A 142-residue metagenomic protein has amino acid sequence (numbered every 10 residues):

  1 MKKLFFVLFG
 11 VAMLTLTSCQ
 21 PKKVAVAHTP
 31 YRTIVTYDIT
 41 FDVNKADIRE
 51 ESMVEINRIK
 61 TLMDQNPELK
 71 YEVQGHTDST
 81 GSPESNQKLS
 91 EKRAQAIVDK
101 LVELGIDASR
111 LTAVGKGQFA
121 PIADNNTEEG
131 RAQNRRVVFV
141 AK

Functional and structural regions predicted by a protein language model:
M1-T17: Sec-dependent bacterial lipoprotein signal peptides
L8, E55, G115: Residues that line or immediately flank small-molecule/substrate-binding pockets and catalytic motifs
F9, R32-I34, A132: A generic structural signal for short, non-catalytic loop/turn and secondary-structure boundary residues
C19-K70, E103: Periplasmic peptidoglycan-binding/tethering modules of Gram-negative envelope proteins
H76-K142: Periplasmic OmpA-like peptidoglycan-binding domain that tethers envelope proteins to the cell wall
